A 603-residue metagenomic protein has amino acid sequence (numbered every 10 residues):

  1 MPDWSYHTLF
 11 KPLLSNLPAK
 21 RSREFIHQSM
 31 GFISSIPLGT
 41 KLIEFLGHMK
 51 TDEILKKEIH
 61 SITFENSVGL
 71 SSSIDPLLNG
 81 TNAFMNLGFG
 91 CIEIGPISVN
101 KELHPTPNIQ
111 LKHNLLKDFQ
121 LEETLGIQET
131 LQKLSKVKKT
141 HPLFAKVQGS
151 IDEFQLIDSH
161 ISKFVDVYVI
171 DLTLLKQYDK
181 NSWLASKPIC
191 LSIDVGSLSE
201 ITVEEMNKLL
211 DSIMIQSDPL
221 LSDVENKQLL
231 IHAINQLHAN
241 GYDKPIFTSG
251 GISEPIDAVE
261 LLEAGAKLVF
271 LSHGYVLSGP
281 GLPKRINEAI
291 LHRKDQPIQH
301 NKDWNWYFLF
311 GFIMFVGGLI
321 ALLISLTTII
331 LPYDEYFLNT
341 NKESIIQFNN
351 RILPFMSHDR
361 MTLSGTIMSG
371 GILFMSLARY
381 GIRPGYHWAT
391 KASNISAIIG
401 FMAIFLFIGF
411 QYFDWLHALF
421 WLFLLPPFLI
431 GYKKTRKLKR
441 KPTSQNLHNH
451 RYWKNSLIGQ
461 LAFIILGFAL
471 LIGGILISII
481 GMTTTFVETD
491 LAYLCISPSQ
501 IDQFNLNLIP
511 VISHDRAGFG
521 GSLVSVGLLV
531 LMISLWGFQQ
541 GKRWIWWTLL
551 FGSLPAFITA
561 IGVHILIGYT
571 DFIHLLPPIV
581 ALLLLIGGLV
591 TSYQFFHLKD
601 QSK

Functional and structural regions predicted by a protein language model:
M1-H48, I109, N114-I127, Q132 (+3 more regions): Alpha/beta catalytic cores of nucleotide-metabolism and tRNA/nucleoside-modifying enzymes
L42-K50, I170-L175, D194-G196, I201-Y242 (+1 more regions): Glycine/Thr-rich beta-alpha phosphate-binding loop at enzyme active sites
L42-N66: Long amphipathic N-terminal alpha/beta scaffold segment
H60, F64, G69-E200: Active-site entrance/lid segments in N-terminal catalytic domains of soluble metabolic enzymes
N79-N86, Q155-H160, G196-K208, Q236-N240 (+1 more regions): Catalytic cores of alpha/beta
G88-C91, I161-V167, W183-I189, E205-I213 (+2 more regions): Glycine-enriched alpha-helix->loop->beta-strand junction motifs that scaffold or abut catalytic
G88-E102, V167-L174, S212-L221, G251-I286: Glycine-rich phosphate-binding active-site loops on the catalytic face of alpha/beta enzymes
L262-E263, Q296-K603: Topology signature of small-to-medium multi-pass alpha-helical membrane proteins
